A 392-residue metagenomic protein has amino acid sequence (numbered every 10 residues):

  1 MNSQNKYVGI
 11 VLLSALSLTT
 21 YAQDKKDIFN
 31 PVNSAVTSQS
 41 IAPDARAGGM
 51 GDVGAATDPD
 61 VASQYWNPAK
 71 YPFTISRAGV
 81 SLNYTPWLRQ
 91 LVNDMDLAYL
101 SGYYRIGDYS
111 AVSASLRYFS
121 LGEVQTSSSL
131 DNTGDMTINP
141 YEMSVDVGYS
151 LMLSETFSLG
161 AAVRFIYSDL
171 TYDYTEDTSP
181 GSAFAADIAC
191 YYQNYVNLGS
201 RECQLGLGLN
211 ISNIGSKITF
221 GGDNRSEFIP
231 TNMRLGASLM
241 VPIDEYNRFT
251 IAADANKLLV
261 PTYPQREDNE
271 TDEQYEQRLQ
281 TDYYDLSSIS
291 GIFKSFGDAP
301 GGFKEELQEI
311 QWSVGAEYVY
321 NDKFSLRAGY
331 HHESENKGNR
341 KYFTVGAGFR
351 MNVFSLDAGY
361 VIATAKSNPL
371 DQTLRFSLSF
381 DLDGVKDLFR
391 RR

Functional and structural regions predicted by a protein language model:
M1-G9: Bacterial N-terminal signal peptides that target proteins for export
L13-Y21: Hydrophobic h-region of N-terminal signal peptides that target proteins for export in Gram-negative bacteria
Q23-R392: Subset of outer-membrane beta-barrel
